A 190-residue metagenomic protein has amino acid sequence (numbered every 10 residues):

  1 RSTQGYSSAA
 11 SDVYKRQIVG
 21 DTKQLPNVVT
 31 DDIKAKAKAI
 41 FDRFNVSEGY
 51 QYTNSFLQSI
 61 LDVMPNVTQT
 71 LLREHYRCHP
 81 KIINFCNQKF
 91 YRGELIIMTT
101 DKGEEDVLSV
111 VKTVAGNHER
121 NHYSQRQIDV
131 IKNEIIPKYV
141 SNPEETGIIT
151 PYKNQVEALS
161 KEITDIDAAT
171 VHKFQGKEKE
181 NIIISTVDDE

Functional and structural regions predicted by a protein language model:
S2-T3: Short, exposed "boundary/linker" segments that immediately precede the start of a downstream structural module
S7-E190: Conserved helicase motor core of SF1/SF2 NTP-dependent helicases
